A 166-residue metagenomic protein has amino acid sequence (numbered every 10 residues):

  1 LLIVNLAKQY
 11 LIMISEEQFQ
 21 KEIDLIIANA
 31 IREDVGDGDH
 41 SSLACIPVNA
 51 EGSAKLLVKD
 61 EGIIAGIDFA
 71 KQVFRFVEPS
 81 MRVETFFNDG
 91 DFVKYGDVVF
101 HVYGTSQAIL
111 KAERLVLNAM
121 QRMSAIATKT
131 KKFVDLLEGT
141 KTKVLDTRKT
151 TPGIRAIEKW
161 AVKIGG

Functional and structural regions predicted by a protein language model:
L1: Short polybasic linear motifs
M13-G166: Acidic/glycine-rich phosphate/pyrophosphate-binding loops and surrounding catalytic core that coordinate Mg2+
